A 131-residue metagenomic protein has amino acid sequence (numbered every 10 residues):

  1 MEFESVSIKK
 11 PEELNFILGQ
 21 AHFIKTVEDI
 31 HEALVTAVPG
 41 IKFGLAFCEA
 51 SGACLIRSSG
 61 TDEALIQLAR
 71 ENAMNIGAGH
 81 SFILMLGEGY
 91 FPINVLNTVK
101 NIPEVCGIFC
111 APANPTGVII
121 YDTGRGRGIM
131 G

Functional and structural regions predicted by a protein language model:
M1-S58: N-terminal, charge-rich interaction modules
L55-G131: Long, charge-patterned amphipathic alpha-helical coiled-coil/hairpin "stalk" segments used as oligomerization
